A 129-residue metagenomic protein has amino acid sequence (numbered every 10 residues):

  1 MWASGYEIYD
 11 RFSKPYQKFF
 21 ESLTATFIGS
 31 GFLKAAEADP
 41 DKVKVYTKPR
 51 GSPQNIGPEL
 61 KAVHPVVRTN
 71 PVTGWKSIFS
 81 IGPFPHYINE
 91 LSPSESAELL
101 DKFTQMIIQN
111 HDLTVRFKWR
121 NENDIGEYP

Functional and structural regions predicted by a protein language model:
M1-N123, Y128-P129: Non-heme Fe(II) oxygenase catalytic core, chiefly the N-lobe of the double-stranded beta-helix
